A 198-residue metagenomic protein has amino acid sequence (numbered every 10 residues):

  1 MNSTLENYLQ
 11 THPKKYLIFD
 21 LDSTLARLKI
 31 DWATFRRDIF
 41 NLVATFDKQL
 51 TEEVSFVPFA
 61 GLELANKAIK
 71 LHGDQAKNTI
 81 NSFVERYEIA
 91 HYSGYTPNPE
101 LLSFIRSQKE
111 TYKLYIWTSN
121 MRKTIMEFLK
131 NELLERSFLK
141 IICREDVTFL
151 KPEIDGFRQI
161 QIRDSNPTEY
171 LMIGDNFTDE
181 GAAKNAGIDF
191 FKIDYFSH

Functional and structural regions predicted by a protein language model:
N2-P99, R106-E110: N-terminal helical cap/lid subdomain that shapes the substrate entry/recognition surface in HAD-like hydrolases
Y8, S103-R106, E153, N176-D179 (+1 more regions): Short glycine/proline-centered loop/turn elements that form peptide/ligand docking sites
T11-H12, K109-Y112, R163-E169: Glycine-rich phosphate-binding loop signature in dinucleotide/nucleotide-binding domains
L17, L101-K130, I141: Substrate-recognition element of Asp-dependent hydrolases with the DxDx(T/V) motif
H91-T96, S119, V147-L150: Short, flexible loop segments at the rims of nucleotide/cofactor-binding pockets, characterized by
R122-L171, F177-G181, N185: Substrate-recognition "cap/lid" segment bordering the active-site pocket of phosphatases
